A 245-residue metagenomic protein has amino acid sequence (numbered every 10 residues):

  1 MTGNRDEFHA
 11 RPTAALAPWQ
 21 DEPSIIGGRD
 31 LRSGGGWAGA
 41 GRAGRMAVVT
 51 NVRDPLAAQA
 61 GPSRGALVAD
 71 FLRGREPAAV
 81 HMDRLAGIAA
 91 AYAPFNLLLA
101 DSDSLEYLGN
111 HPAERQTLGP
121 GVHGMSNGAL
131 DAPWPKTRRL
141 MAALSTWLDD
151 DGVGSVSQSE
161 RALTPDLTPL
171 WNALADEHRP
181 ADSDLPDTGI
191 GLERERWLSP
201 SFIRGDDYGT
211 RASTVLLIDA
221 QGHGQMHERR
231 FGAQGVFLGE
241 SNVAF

Functional and structural regions predicted by a protein language model:
M1-F245: N-terminal nucleophile
